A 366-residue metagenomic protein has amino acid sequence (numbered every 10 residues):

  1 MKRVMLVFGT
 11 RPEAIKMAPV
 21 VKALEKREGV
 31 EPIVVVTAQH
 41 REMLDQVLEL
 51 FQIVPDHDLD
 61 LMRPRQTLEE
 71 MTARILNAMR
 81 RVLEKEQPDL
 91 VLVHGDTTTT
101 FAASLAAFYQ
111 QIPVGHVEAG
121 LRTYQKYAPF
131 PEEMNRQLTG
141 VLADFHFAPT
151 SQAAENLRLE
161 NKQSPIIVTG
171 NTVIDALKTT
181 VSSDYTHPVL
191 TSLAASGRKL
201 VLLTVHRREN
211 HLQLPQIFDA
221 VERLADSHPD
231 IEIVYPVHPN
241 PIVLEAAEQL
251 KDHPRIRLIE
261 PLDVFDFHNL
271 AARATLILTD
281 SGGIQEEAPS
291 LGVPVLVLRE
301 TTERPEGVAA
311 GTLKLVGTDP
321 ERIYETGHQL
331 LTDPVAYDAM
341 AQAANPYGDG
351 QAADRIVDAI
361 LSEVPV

Functional and structural regions predicted by a protein language model:
M1-Y235, N240-V366: Nucleotide-activated sugar donor-binding and catalytic core shared by glycosyltransferases and related lipid-linked
